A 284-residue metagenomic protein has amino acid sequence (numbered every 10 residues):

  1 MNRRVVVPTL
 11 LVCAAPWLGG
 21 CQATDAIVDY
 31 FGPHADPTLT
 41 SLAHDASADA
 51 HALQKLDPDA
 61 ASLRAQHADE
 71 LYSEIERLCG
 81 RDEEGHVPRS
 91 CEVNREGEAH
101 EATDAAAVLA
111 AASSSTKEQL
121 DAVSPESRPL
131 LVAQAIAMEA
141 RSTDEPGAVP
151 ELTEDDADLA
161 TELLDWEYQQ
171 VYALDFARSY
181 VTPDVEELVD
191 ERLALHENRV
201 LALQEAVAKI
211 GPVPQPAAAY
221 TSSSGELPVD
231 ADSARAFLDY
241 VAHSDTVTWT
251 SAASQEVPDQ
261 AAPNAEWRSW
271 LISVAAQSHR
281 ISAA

Functional and structural regions predicted by a protein language model:
M1-L11: N-terminal export and membrane-targeting signals
W17-G20: C-terminal motif of bacterial Sec signal peptides marking the signal peptidase cleavage site
Q22-A284: All-alpha RGS (Regulator of G-protein Signaling) helical domain and cognate RGS-like helical scaffolds
